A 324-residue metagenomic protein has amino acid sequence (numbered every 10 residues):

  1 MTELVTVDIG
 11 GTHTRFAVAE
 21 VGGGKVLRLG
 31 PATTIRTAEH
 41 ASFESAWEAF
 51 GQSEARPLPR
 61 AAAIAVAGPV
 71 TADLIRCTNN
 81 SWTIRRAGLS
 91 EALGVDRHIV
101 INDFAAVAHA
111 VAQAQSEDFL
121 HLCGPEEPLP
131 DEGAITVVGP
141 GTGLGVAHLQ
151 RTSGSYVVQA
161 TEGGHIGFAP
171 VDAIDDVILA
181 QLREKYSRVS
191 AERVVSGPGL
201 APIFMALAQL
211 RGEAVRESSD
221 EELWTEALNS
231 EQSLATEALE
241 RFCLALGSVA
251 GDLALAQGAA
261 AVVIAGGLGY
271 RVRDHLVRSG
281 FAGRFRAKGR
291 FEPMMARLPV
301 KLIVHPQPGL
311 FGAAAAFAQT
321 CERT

Functional and structural regions predicted by a protein language model:
M1-S53, V177-T324: ATP-binding/phosphotransfer module of carbohydrate and carboxylate kinases, centering on a glycine-rich
T14, P69-T71, G143-A147, P202 (+1 more regions): Short, acidic Gly/Pro/Ser/Thr-rich loop/turn segments
V21-K25, N79-T83, A114-L122, R151-V158 (+1 more regions): A glycine- and small-aliphatic-rich helix-loop capping segment at beta-alpha/alpha-beta transitions that lines
I35-A38, C77-N80, I99-A106, E126-P128 (+2 more regions): Active-site nucleophile and cofactor-binding loops and adjacent substrate-binding regions of central metabolic enzymes
E54-L58, L129-E132, A256-Q257: Glycine-rich phosphate-binding loop signature in dinucleotide/nucleotide-binding domains
E54-V100, A105, H109-D118, V137 (+2 more regions): Short beta-strand-loop/turn "lid" adjacent to the catalytic site in phosphate-handling enzymes
H98-L129, E221-S233, E237-E240: ATP-dependent carbohydrate kinase catalytic cores
G124, P130-A191, R273, F281-R286 (+1 more regions): Glycine-rich phosphate-binding loop of actin/hexokinase-like ATP-binding domains
